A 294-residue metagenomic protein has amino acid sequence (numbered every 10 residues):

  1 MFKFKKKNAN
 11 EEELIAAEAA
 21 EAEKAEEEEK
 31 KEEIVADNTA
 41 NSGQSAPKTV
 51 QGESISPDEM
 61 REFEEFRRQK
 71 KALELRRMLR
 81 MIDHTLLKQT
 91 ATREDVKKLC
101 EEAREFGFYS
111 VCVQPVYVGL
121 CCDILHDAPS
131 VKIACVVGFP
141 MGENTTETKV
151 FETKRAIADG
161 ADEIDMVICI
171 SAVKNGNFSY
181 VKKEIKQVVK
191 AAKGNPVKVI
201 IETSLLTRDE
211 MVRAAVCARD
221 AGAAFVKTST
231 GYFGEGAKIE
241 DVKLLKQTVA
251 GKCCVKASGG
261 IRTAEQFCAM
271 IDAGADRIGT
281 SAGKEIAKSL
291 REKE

Functional and structural regions predicted by a protein language model:
M1-E13: N-terminal acidic, proline/glycine-rich, low-complexity intrinsically disordered segments
N10-E21, K31-V35, G52, S56-R67: Alpha-helical segments embedded in low-complexity/disordered contexts
G43: Short Gly/Ser/Thr- and charged-rich N-terminal loops/segments that act as flexible capping/hinge elements
L73-R76, R80-H84, K88-F106, V118-L120 (+4 more regions): Alpha/beta enzyme core
V113-Q114: Replace "coordinates the UDP/GDP/TDP-sugar" with "coordinates nucleotide-activated sugar donors
I286-S289: EAL-family c-di-GMP phosphodiesterase catalytic domain
